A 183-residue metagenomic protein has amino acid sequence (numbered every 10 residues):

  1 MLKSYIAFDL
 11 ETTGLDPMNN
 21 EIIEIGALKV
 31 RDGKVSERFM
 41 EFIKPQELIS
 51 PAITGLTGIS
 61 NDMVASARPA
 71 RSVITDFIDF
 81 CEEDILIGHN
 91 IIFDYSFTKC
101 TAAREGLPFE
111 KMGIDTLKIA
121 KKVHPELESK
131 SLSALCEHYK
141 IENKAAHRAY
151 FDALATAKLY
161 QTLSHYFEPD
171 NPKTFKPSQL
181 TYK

Functional and structural regions predicted by a protein language model:
M1, H138, K158-K183: Acidic two-metal-ion nuclease catalytic site recognized across multiple nuclease folds, prominently DnaQ/RNase D-T
M1-M112, P125-H147: Conserved non-catalytic scaffold segment of RNase H-like nuclease domains
T12-G14, K118, A155: Short, glycine/acidic-enriched loop or turn micro-motifs at the edges of active sites
V73, K121, A155-T156: Short Asp/Glu-rich motifs
K111-K121: A short, structured active-site edge motif that brings together acidic residues
R148-Q161: Acidic, divalent-metal-coordinating active-site segment for phosphoryl/phosphodiester hydrolysis, typified by short
